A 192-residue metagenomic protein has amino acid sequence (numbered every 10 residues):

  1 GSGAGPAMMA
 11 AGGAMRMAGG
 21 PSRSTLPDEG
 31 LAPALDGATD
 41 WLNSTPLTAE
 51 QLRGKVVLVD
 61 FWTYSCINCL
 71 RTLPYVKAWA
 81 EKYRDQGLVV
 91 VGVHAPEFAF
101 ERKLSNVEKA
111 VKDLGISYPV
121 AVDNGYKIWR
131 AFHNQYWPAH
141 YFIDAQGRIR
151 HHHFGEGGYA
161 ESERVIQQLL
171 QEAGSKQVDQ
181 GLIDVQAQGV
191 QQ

Functional and structural regions predicted by a protein language model:
M8-E50: N-terminal "domain-start" segment that seeds a small globular fold
W41, W62-S65, C69, W79 (+2 more regions): Signature tryptophan residues that serve as conserved aromatic anchors
P46-L70, V76, V90-V91: Short active-site neighborhood of thiol/selenol oxidoreductases, capturing the structured segment around
R53-K55, D85, I116-S117, N134: Active-site acidic short loop of glycosyltransferases
V57-D60, V89-V93, P119-V122, F142: Structural recognition of the beta-strand scaffold that forms the well-ordered cores of secreted hydrolase catalytic
L70-L114, V122-W129: Structural microenvironment flanking redox-active thiols in thiol-disulfide oxidoreductases
K112-Y118, V122-V165: Thiol/disulfide oxidoreductase modules built on the thioredoxin-like
E172-Q192: PEST-like low-complexity, intrinsically disordered acidic/proline/serine-rich tracts that flank trafficking/processing
